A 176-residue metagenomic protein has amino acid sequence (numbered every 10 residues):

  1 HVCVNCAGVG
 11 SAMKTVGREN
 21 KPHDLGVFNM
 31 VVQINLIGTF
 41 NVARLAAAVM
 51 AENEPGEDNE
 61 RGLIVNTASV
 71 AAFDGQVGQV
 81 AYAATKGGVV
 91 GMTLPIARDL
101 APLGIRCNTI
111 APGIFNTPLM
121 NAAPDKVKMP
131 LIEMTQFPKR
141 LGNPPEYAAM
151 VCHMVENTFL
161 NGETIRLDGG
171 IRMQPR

Functional and structural regions predicted by a protein language model:
H1, V9, K21-N41, V65 (+1 more regions): Catalytic Tyr-X3-Lys loop
G10-N29, A48, E52-D58, G78-A81 (+1 more regions): Conserved mid-core segment of classical short-chain dehydrogenase/reductases
V31-Q33, K126-E146: Catalytic Tyr-x(3-8)-Lys segment
A43, T85, T93: Active-site helix of classical SDR
A48, R98-D99: Alpha-helical segment proximal to the catalytic Tyr-Lys
S69: Residue(s) in the substrate-gating loop at a strand-loop-helix junction that position the organic substrate next
A101, R106, N161-E163: Short, small/polar-rich loop/turn modules that mediate ligand/substrate recognition or access, typified
N143-L167, R172: C-terminal substrate-recognition "lid" of short-chain dehydrogenase/reductases
